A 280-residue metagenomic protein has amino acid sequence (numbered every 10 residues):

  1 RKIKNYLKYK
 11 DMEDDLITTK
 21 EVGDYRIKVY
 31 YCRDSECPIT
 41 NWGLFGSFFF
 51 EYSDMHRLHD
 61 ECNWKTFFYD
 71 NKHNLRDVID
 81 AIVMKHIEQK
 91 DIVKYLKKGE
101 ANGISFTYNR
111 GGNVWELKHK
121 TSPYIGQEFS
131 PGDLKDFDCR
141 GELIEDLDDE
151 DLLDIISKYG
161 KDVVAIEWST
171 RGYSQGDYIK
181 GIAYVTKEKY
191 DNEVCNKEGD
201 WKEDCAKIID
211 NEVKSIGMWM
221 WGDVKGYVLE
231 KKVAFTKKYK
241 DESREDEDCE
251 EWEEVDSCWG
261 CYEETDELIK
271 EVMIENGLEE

Functional and structural regions predicted by a protein language model:
K2-E280: Acidic interaction surfaces
